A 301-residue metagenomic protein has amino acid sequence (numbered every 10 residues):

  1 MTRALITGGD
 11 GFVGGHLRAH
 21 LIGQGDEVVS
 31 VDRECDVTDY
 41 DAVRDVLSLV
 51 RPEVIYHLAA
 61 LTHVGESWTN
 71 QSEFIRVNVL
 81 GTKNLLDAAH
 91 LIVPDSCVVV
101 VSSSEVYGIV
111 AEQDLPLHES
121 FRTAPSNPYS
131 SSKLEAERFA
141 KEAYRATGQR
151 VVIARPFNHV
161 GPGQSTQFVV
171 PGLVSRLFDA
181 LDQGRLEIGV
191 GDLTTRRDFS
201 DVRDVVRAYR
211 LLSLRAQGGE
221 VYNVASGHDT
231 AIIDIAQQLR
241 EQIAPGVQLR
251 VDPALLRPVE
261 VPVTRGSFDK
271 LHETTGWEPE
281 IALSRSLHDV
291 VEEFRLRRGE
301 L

Functional and structural regions predicted by a protein language model:
T2, L283-L301: Amphipathic terminal alpha-helices
A4-I22: N-terminal Rossmann NAD(P)H-binding glycine-rich loop of SDR-like oxidoreductase domains
I22, V28-V43: Adenosine-cofactor binding site in Rossmann-like domains, unifying the SAM/SAH pocket of S-adenosylmethionine-dependent
D41-V77: NAD(P)H-binding glycine-rich loop region in Rossmannoid oxidoreductase-like domains and their noncatalytic homologs
T69-D87, C97, E105-I153, V160 (+1 more regions): Catalytic helix-loop patch of NAD(P)-dependent Rossmann-fold dehydrogenases
V110-P116, F139-D198, V202-R210, D229 (+1 more regions): NAD(P)-dependent short-chain dehydrogenase/reductase
L173, A180, R215-L256: Mid/C-terminal beta-alpha module of Rossmann-like enzyme folds, strongest in SDR-family dehydrogenases/epimerases
V202, V221, D234, P253-D289: Conserved C-terminal active-site "lid" loop/helix of NAD(P)H-dependent oxidoreductases that clamps the redox cofactor
